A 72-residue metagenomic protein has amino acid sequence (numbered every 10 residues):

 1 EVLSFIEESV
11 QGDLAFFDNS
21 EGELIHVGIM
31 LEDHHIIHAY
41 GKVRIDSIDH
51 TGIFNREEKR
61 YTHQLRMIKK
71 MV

Functional and structural regions predicted by a protein language model:
E1-S9: Catalytic cysteine-centered active-site loop
L3, L31-V72: Aromatic- and glycine-rich peptidoglycan recognition patches
S9-V10, E23: Short gly/pro-enriched beta-turn/loop segments at secondary-structure junctions
V10-Q11, Q64: Short beta-strand or tight-loop elements that sit immediately N-terminal to catalytic metal-binding acidic residues
G12-L14, H34: Structural motif
F16-F17, H38: A generic structural signal for residues embedded in beta-strands
L24-E32: Catalytic nucleophile-His microenvironment captured as a short glycine-rich beta-strand/loop that brackets
